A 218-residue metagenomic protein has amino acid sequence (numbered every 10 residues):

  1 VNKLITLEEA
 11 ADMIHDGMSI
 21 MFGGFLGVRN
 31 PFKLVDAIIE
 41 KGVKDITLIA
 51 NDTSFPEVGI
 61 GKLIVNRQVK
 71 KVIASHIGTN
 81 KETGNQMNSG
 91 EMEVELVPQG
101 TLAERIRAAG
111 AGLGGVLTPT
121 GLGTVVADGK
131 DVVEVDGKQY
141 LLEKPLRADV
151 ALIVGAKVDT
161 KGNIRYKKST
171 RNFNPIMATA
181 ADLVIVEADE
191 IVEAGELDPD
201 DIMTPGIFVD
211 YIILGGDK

Functional and structural regions predicted by a protein language model:
V1-K218: Conserved alpha/beta enzyme-core scaffold
